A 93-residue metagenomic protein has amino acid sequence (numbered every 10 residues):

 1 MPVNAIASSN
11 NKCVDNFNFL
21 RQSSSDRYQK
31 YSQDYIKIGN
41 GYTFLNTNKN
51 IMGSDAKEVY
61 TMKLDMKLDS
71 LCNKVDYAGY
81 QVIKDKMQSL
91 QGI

Functional and structural regions predicted by a protein language model:
M1-D26: Immediate post-signal-peptide N-terminus of mature secreted/exported proteins
N4, Q22, Q29, D55 (+1 more regions): Short, solvent-exposed segments of well-ordered alpha helices
N16-F19, D34, K67: Charge-rich, solvent-exposed alpha-helical interaction surfaces
S25-Q33, G79: Surface-exposed patches in mature extracellular/periplasmic domains of secreted proteins
I36-I93: Compact alpha-helical subdomains of small soluble proteins
